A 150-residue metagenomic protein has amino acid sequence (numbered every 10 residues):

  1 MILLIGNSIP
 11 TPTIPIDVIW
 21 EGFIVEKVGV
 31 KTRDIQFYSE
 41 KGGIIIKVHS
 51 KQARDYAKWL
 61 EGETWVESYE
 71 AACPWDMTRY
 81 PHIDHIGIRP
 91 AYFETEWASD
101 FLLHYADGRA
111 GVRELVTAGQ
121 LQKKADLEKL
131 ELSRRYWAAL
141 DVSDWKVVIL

Functional and structural regions predicted by a protein language model:
M1-L150: Electrostatic, structured charged patches in enzyme active sites and in nucleic-acid/phosphate-binding
